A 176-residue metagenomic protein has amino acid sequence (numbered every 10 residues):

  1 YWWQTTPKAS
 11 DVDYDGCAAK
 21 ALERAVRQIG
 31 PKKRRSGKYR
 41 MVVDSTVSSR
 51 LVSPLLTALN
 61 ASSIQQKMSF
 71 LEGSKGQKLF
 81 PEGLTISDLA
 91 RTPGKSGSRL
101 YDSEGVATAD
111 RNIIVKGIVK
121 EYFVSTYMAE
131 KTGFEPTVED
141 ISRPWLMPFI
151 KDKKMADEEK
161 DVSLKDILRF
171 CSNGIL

Functional and structural regions predicted by a protein language model:
Y1-D11, D44, L56, S62-S87: Extended amphipathic alpha-helical scaffolds
Y1-L55, E121: Internal alpha/beta scaffold segment
Q4, G16-A18, A61, D88-G94: Amphipathic, alpha-helical segments enriched in basic
Q4, K8, R24, S69 (+2 more regions): A near-ubiquitous, low-amplitude feature marking generic local secondary-structure context
V12-A19, K32-R35, S45, S49 (+6 more regions): Conserved structured core elements
A21-K33, L55-I64, M68, E72-K75 (+2 more regions): Structural signal for hydrophobic packing residues in well-ordered secondary-structure cores of soluble enzyme domains
T46-S63, T85-A90, G133-E139: Short N-terminal helix-initiation segments at or just after the protein's N-terminus
S74-L176: Dual-mode signal for accessory low-complexity, basic/Gly-rich regions
